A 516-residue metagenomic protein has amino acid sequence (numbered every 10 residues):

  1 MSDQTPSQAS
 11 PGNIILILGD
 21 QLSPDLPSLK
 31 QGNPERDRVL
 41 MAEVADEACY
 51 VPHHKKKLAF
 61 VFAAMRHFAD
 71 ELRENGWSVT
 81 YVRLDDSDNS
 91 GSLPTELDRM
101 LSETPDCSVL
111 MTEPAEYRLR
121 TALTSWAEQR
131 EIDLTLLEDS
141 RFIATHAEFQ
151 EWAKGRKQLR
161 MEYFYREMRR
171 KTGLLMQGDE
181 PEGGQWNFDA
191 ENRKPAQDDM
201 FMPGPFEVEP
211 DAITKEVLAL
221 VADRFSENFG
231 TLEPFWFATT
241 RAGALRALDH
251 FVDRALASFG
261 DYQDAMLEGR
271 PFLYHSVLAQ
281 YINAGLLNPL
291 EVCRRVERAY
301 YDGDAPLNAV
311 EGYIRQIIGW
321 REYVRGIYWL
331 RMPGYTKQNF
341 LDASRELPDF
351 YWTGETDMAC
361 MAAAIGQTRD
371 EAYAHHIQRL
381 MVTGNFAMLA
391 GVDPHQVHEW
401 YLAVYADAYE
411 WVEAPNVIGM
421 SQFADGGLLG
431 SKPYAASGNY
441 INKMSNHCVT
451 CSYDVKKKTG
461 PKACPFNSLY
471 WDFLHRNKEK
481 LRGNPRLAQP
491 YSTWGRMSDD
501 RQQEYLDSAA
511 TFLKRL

Functional and structural regions predicted by a protein language model:
S2-L84: N-terminal beta-strand-loop-alpha-helix module at the start of alpha/beta ligand-binding or catalytic domains
P6, L18, K30, R246 (+3 more regions): C-terminal catalytic domain of photolyase/cryptochrome flavoproteins, centering on the FAD-binding pocket
L16-G19, A42-E43, V82-L84, M111-P114 (+4 more regions): Short His-Asn-centered micro-motif
L26-L29, V51-H53, G91-P94, L119-T124 (+2 more regions): A short acidic (Asp/Glu
A42-V44, D133-A144, W411-G419: A generic structural motif
E47, R170-Y281, T459-N467, K478-L516: A eukaryotic "domain-start" boundary segment
P52-L101, S108, E113-T121, R156: N-terminal Rossmann-like or analogous alpha/beta NTP/dinucleotide-binding catalytic cores that position adenine
S92-F237: Beta-rich, aromatic/charged-enriched effector core domains that present basic-aromatic interfaces for binding
